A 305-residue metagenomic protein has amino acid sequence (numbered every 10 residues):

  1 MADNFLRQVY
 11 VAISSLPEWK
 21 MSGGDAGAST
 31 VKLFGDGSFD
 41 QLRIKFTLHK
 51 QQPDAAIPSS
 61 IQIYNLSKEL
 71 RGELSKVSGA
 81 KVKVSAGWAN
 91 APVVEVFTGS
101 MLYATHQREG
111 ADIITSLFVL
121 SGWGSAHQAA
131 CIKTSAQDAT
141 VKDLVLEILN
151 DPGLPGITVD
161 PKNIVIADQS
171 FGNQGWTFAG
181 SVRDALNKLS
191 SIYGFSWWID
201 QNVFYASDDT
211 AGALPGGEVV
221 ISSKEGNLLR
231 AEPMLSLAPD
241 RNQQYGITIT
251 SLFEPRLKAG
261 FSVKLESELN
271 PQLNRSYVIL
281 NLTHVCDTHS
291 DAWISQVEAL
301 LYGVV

Functional and structural regions predicted by a protein language model:
M1-S116, T288, A292: Assembly/oligomerization scaffold segments
V11, I44-F46, V159, I164 (+2 more regions): Generic structural motif
A12, Q62, S85, L102 (+5 more regions): Residues in well-ordered beta-strands of folded domains
F46-V77, T210-A211, P215-V305: An acidic/polar, Gly/Ser/Thr-rich interaction patch typically located in mid-to-C-terminal regions of proteins
T98, K142-L146, R183-N187, E232 (+3 more regions): Extracytoplasmic/secreted envelope proteins and their assembly/folding machinery, especially bacterial periplasmic
E109-K224: Charged- and aromatic-enriched interaction segments used to assemble and dock large macromolecular complexes
